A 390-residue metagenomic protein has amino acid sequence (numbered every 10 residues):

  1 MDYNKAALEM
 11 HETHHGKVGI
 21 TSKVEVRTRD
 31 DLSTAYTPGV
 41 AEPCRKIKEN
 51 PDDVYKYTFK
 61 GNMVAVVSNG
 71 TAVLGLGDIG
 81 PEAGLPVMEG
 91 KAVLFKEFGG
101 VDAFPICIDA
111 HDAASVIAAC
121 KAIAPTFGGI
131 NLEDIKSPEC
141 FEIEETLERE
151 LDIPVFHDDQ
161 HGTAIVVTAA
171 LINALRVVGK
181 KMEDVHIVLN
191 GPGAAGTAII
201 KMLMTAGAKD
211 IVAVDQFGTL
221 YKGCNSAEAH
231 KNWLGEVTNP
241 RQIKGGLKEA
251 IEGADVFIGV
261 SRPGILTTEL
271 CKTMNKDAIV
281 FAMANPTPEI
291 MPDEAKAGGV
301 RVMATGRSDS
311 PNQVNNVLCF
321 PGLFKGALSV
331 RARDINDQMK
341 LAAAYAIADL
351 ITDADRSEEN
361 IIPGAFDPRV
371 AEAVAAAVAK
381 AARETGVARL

Functional and structural regions predicted by a protein language model:
M1-I153, A375, A381, T385-R389: N-terminal ligand-binding/catalytic initiation module
Y55-K60, K96-E97, A122-A124, E148-R149 (+7 more regions): Solvent-exposed alpha-helices and their adjacent loops that cap or buttress functional pockets in soluble metabolic
N69-T71, I79, I108-D109, D134-S137 (+5 more regions): Short, ordered loop/turn segments at secondary-structure junctions
L74, I79-G99, H157, H161 (+2 more regions): Glycine-rich phosphate/diphosphate-binding loop of Rossmann-like nucleotide-binding domains
P105, N131-D134, V155-D158, L189 (+5 more regions): General beta-strand structural signal in soluble alpha/beta enzymes
D158-D159, V178, A282-L390: Adenosine-phosphate binding glycine-rich loop
N232-R301, R307-D309: Rossmann-like adenosine-cofactor binding region
